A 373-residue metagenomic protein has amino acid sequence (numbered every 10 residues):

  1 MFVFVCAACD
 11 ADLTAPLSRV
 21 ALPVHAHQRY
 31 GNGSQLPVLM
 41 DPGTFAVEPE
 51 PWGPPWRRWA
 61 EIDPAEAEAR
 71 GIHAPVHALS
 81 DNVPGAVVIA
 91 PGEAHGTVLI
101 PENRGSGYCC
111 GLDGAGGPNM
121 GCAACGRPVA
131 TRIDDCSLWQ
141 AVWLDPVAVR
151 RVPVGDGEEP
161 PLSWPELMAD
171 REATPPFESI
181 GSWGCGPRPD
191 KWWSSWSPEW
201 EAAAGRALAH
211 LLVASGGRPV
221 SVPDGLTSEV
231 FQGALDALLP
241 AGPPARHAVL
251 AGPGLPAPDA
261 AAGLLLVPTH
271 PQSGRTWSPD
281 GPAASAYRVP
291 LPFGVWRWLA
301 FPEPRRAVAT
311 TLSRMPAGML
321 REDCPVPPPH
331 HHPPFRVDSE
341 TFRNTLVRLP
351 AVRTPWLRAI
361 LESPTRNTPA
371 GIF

Functional and structural regions predicted by a protein language model:
M1-Y108, L112, R336-F373: An N-terminus-focused feature that recognizes amino-terminal "leader" regions
V3-V5, V20, V24, V38 (+19 more regions): Extended aliphatic helical segments
P64-A67, E201-A204, L208, P304-R306 (+1 more regions): Amphipathic alpha-helical interaction segments
P75, N82-P84, R104-G281, S285 (+1 more regions): Domain-exit/linker segments immediately C-terminal to small folded modules
G254-F373: Extended, amphipathic alpha-helical scaffolds
